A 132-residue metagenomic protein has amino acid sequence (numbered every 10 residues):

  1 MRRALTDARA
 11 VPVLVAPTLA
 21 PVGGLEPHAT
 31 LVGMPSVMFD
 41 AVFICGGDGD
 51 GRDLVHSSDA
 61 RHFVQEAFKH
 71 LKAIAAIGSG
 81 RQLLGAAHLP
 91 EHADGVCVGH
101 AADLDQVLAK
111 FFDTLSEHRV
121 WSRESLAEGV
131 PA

Functional and structural regions predicted by a protein language model:
M1-A132: Active-site-adjacent pocket-lining segments in enzyme domains
